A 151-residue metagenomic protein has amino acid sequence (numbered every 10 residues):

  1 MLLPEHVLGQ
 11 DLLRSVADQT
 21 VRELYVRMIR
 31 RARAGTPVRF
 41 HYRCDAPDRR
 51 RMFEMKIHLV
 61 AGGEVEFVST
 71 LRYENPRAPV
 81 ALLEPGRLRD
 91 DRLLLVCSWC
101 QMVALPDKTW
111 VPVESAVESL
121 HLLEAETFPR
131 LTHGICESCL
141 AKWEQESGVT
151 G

Functional and structural regions predicted by a protein language model:
M1-M52, K56-G151: Non-catalytic regulatory/interaction regions at protein termini and inter-domain linkers
